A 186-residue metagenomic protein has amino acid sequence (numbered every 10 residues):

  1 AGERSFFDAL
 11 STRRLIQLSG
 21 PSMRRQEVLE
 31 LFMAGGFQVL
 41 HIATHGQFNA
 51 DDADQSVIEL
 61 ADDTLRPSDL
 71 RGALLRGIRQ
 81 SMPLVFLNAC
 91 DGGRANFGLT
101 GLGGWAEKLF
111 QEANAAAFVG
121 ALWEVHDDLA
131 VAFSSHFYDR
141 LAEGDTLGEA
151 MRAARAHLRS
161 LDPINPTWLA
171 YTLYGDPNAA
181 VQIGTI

Functional and structural regions predicted by a protein language model:
A1-A53, I58, L87: A domain-level signal for caspase-like cysteine endopeptidase catalytic cores and their zymogen-processing architecture
F7, L40, V85-L87, L109 (+3 more regions): Residue-level detector of buried hydrophobic side-chain packing in well-ordered secondary-structure elements
R25-E27, Q47-A50, G93-A95, V125-L129 (+1 more regions): Flexible loop/turn segments at secondary-structure boundaries
E30, Q55-V57, A61-M82, V125-I186: Caspase-like cysteine protease fold
Q38, P83, A116: Conserved acidic residues
A43-H45, N88-D91, A121-E124: Active-site-proximal beta-strand/loop segments in catalytic clefts of secreted hydrolases
L99-L109: Charged helix-capping and loop-helix junction motifs
A116-D128: Short acidic/histidine-rich active-site segments
